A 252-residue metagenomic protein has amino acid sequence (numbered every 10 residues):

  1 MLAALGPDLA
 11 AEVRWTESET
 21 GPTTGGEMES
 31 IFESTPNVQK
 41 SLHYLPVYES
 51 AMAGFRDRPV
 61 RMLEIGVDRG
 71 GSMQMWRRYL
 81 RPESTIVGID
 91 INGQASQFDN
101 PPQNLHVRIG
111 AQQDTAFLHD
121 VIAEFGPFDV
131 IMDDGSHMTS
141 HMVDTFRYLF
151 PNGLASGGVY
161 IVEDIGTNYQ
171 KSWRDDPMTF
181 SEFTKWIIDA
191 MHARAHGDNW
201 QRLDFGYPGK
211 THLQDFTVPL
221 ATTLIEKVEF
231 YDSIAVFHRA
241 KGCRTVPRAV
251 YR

Functional and structural regions predicted by a protein language model:
M1-M132, S136-V162, G166-R252: A short alpha-helical cap/connector motif
